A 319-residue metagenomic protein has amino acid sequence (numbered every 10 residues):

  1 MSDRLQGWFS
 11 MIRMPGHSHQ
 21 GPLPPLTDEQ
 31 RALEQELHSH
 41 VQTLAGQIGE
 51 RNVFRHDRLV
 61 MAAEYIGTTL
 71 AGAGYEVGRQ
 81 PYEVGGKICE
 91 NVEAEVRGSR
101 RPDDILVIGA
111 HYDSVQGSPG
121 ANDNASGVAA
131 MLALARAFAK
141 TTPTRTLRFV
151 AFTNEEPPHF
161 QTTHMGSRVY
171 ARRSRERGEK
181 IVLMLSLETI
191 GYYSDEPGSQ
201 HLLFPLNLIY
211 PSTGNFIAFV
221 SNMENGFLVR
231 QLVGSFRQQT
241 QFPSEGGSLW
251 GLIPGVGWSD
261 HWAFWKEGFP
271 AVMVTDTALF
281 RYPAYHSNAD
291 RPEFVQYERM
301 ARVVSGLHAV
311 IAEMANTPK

Functional and structural regions predicted by a protein language model:
W8-R58, A73, D113, Y282-D290: N-terminal capping segment at the start of a domain
L23-A32, I48-V60, Q80-Y82, V115-N124 (+5 more regions): Second-shell loop/turn segments in exported
D28, S39-S99, E245-G247: A non-catalytic alpha/beta surface segment that caps or lines the substrate-entry region of metallo-dependent hydrolase
E36-S39, T43, M61-Y65, T69-G72 (+12 more regions): Extracytoplasmic/secreted proteins, especially bacterial periplasmic and envelope-associated proteins
A73-Y75, P102-L106, P143-R148, G178-L183 (+3 more regions): Loop/turn elements at helix/coil->beta-strand transitions in domains of secreted/extracellular proteins
R79, E93, L106-G109, R148-A151 (+2 more regions): Structural recognition of the beta-strand scaffold that forms the well-ordered cores of secreted hydrolase catalytic
V115-R230, I253-V256: Acidic/histidine-rich catalytic neighborhood of metal-dependent amide-processing enzymes
L183, I190, S194-K319: Active-site-adjacent substrate-binding region of metalloamidase/peptidase-like peptide-processing proteins
